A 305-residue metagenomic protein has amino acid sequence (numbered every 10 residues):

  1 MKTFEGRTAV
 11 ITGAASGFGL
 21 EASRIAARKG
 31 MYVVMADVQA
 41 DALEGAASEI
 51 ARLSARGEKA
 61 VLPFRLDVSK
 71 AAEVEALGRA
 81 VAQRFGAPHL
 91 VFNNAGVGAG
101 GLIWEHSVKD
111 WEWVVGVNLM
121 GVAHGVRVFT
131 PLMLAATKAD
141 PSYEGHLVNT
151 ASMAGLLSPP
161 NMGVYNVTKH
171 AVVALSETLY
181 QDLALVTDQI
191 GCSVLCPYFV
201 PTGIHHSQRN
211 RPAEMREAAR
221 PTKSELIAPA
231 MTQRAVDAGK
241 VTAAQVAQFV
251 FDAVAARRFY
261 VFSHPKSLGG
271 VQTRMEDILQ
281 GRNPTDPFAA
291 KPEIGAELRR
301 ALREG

Functional and structural regions predicted by a protein language model:
K2-V34: Canonical Rossmann dinucleotide-binding motif of NAD(H)/NADP(H)-dependent dehydrogenases/reductases, specifically
K29-A46: Conserved glycine-rich Rossmann-like NAD(P)H-binding loop of the short-chain dehydrogenase/reductase
A40-D41, F64-A76, V108: The beta1-alpha1 cofactor-binding region of Rossmann-like NAD(H)/NADP(H)-dependent oxidoreductases
L102-I103, S107-E112: Substrate-binding pocket helix/loop in short-chain dehydrogenase/reductase
V126, T168: Active-site helix of classical SDR
S152: Residue(s) in the substrate-gating loop at a strand-loop-helix junction that position the organic substrate next
L185-H264: SDR active-site lid
